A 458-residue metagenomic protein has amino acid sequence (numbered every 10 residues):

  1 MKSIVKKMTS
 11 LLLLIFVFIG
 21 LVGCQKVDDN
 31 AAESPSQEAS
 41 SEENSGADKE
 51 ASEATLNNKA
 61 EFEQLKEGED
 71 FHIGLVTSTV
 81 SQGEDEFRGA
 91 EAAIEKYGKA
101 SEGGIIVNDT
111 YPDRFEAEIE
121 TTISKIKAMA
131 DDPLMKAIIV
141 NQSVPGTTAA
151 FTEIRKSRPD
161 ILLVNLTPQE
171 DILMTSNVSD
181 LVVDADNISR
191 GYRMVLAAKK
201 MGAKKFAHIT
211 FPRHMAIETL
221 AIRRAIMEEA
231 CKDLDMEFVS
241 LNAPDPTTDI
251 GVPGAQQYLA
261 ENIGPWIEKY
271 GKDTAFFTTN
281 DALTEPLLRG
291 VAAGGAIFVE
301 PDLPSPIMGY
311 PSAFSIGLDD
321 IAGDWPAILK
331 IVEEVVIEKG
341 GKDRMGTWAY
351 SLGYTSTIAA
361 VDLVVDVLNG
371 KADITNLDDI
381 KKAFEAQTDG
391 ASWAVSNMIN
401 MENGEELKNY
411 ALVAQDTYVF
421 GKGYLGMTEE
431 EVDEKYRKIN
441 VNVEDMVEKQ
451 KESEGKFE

Functional and structural regions predicted by a protein language model:
V22-E33: Bacterial lipoprotein signal-peptidase II cleavage site
E50-I123, I139-P145: Extracytoplasmic "Venus flytrap"
A51-N58, I331-E458: Hinge/cleft segment of the Venus flytrap/periplasmic-binding protein
A54-E61, L181-A207, Y258, I328-V332 (+1 more regions): Hydrophobic alpha-helical segments within soluble ligand-binding/sensing domains
I73-T77, D132-V144, I161-L166, A207-I209 (+4 more regions): Periplasmic-binding protein-like
A90, N187-S240, V364: An alpha-beta-alpha
E153-A185: Flexible loop/hinge segments that line or gate small-molecule binding clefts
C231-F238, E285-N369: Extracellular/periplasmic periplasmic-binding protein-like sensory domains
